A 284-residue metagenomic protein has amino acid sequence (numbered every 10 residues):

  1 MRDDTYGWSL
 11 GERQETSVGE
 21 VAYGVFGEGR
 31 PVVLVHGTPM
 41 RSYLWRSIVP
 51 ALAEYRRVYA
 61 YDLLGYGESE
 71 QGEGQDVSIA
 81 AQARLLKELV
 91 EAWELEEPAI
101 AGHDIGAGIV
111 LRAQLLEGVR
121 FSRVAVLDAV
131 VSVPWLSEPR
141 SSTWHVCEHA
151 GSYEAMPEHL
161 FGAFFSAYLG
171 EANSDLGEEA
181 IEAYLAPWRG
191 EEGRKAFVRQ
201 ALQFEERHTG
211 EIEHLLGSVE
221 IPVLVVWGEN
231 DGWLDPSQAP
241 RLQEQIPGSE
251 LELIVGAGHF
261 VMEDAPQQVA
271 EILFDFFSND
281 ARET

Functional and structural regions predicted by a protein language model:
M1-R13, V18-G24, P39, Y59 (+5 more regions): Flexible "cap/lid" subdomain of the alpha/beta-hydrolase fold that forms the substrate-access gate
G19, G29, A257: A generic "binding-loop/recognition-motif" signal
V25-E68: Conserved HGGG/HGGXW glycine-rich cap/lid loop of the alpha/beta-hydrolase fold
Y43, S237-P240, Q267-Q268: A conserved mid-protein helix/loop that constitutes part of the nucleotide-sugar donor-binding site
A257-P266, A270: Catalytic histidine-centered segment of alpha/beta-hydrolase-like enzymes
